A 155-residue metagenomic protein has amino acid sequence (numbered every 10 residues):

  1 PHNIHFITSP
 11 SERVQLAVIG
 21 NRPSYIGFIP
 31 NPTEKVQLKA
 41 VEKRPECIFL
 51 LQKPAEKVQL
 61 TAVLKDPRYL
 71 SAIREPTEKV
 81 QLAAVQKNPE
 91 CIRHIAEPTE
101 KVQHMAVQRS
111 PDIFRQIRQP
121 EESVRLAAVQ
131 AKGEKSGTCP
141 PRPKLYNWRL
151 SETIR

Functional and structural regions predicted by a protein language model:
P1-R155: Alpha-helical scaffold segments
